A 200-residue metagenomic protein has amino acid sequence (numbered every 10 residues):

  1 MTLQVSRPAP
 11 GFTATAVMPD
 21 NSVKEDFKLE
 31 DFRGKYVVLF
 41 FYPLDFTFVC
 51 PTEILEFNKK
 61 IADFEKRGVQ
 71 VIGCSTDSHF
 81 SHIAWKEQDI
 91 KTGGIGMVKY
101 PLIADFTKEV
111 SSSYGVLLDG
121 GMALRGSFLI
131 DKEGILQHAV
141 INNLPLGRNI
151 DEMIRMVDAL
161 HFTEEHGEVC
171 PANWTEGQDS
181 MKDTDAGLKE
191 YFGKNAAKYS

Functional and structural regions predicted by a protein language model:
M1-S200: Chalcogenol-based redox active-site neighborhoods
